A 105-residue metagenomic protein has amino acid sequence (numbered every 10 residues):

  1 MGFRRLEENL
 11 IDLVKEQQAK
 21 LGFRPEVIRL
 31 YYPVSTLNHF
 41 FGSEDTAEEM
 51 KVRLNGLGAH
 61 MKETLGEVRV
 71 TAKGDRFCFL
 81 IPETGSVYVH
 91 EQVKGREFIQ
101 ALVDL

Functional and structural regions predicted by a protein language model:
M1, I99-L105: Non-catalytic accessory regions used for complex assembly or targeting
M1-L30: Positively charged, polyanion-binding regions of nucleic-acid-associated proteins
F3, L30, S43, M50 (+1 more regions): Intrinsic-disorder-associated interaction segments
L13-K20, H60, T64, L105: Surface-exposed polar/charged interaction patches
P25-E44: Short glycine-rich, basic-tinged beta-strand/loop micro-motifs
N38-H39, S43-E67: Charge-enriched amphipathic alpha-helical scaffolds
E49-K51, E97-A101: Short, low-complexity, polar/charged sequence segments that are solvent-exposed and flexible
M61-F98: Charged low-complexity interaction tracts in eukaryotic proteins
